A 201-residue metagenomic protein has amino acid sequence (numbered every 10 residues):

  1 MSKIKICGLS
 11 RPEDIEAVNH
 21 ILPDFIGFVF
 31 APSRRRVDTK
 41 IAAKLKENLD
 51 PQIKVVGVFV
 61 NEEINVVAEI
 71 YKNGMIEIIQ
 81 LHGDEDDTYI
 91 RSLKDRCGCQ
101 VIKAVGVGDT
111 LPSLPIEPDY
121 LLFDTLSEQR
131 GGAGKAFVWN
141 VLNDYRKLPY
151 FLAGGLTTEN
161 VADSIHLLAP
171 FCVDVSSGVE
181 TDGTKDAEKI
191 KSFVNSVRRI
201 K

Functional and structural regions predicted by a protein language model:
M1-K201: Conserved N-terminal beta1-alpha1 strand-loop-helix module at the mouth
